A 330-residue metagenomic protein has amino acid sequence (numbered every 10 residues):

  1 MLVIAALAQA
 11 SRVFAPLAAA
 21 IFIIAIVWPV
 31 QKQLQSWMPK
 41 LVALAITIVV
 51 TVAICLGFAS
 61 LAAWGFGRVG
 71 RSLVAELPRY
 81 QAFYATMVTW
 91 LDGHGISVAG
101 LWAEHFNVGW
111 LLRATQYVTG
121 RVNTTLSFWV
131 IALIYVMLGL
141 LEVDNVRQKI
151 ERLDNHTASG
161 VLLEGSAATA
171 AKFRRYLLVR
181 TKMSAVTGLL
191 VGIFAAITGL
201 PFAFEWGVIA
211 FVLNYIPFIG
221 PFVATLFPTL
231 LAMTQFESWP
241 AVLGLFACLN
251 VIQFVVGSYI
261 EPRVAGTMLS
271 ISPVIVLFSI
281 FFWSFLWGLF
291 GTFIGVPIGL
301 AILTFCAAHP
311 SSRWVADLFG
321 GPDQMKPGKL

Functional and structural regions predicted by a protein language model:
M1-L2, A6, A45-F58, L126-L133 (+11 more regions): Generic alpha-helical transmembrane segments of integral inner-membrane proteins, especially permease/transport modules
M1-W64, L243, L300-L330: Anchoring transmembrane alpha helix of integral membrane proteins
I4-A5, I24-P29, S60, L138-L141 (+4 more regions): Alpha-helical transmembrane segments of multi-pass membrane proteins
L7-S11, Q31, Q35-P39, W110-S127 (+6 more regions): Alpha-helical membrane-interface segments at transmembrane helix boundaries
A10-A19, I197-V208, F236-G244, I271-V276 (+1 more regions): Membrane-water interface of transmembrane alpha-helices in multipass transporters/channels
V30-M38, V42-A45, V49, G57-A132 (+2 more regions): Juxtamembrane membrane-interface segments in integral membrane proteins
T125-Q235, W239-A247: Alpha-helical transmembrane segments and their immediate interhelical loop/hinge regions in multi-pass membrane
V242-L330: Hydrophobic alpha-helical transmembrane segments of membrane transport and translocation systems, primarily multi-pass
